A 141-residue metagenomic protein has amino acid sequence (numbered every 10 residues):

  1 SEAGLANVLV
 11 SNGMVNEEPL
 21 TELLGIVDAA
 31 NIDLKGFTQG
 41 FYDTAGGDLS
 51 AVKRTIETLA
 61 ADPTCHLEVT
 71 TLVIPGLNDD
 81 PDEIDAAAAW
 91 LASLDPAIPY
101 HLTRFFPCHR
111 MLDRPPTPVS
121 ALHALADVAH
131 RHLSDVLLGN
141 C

Functional and structural regions predicted by a protein language model:
S1-P115: Conserved AdoMet/S-adenosylmethionine-binding subsite of the radical SAM
F106, P115-C141: A C-terminal junction/extension of Radical SAM enzymes
